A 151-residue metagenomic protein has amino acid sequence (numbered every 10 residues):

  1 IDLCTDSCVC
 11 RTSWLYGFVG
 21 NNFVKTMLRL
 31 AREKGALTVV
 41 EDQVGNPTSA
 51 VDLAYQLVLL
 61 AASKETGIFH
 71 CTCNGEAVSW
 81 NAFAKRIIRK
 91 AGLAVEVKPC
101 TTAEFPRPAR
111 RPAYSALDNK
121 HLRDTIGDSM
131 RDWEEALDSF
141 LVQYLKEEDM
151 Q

Functional and structural regions predicted by a protein language model:
D2-G45, V51-D52: NAD(P)-dependent short-chain dehydrogenase/reductase
F23-V24, A50, A54, W80-A84 (+2 more regions): A general structural signal for well-ordered alpha-helical segments in protein cores
V39-V44, F69-A77, T125: Glycine-rich Rossmann NAD(P)(H)-binding loop
G45-T48, V78, L117, D128-R131: Residue-level signal for the nucleotide or nucleotide-sugar donor/cofactor binding architecture
Q56, S63-P108, A113, D149: Mid/C-terminal beta-alpha module of Rossmann-like enzyme folds, strongest in SDR-family dehydrogenases/epimerases
A103-T125, M130, F140: A hydrophobic C-terminal alpha-helical subdomain
W133-Q151: Amphipathic terminal alpha-helices
